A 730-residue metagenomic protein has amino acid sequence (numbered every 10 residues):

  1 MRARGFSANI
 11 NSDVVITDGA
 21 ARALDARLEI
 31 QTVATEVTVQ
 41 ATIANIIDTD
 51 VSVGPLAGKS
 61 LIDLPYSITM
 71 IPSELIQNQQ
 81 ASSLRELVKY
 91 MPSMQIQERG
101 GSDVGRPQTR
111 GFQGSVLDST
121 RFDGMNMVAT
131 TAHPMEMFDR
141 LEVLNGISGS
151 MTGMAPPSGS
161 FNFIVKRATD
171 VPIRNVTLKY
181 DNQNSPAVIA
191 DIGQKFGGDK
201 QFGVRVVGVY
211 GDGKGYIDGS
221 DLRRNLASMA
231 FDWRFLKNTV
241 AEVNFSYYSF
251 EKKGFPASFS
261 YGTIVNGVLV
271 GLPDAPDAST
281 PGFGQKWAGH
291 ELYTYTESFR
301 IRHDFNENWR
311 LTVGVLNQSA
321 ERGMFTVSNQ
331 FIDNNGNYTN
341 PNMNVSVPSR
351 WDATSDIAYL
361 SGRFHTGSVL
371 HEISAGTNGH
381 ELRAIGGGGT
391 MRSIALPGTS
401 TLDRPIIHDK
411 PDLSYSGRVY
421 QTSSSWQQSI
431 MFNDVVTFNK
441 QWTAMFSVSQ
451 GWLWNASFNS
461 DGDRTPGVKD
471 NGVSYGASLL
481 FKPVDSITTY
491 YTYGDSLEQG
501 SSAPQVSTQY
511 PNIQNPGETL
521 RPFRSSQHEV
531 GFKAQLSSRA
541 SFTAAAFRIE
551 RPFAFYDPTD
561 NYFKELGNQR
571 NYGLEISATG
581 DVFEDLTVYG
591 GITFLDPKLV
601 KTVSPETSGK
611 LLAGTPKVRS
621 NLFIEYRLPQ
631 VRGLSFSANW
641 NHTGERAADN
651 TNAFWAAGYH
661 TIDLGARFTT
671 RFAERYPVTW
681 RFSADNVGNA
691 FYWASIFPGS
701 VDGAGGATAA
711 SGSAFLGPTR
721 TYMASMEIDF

Functional and structural regions predicted by a protein language model:
M1-T42: Periplasm-facing N-terminal accessory domains of Gram-negative outer-membrane beta-barrel systems
V37-V171, V530: Acidic, small-polar-rich N-terminal luminal/periplasmic segments of exported/outer-membrane proteins
M137-D139, S150-A227, F235-T239, Y295 (+2 more regions): Outer-membrane beta-barrel translocator/receptor signature
G211-G215, S228-R234, N238-D304, S319-W351 (+3 more regions): Acidic/polar loop-and-plug regions of large Gram-negative outer-membrane beta-barrel proteins
D232-R234, W351, S368-L382, Q421-R551 (+1 more regions): Structural signature of Gram-negative outer-membrane beta-barrels, strongest in the C-terminal barrel of TonB-dependent
R302-L316, A320-T326, K482-D485, T489-Y490 (+3 more regions): Membrane-embedded beta-barrel scaffold of Gram-negative outer-membrane proteins
N439-Q441, S541, A545-E550, K564-D649: Gram-negative outer-membrane beta-barrel transporters
N641-A648, F668-F730: C-terminal beta-signal and adjacent terminal beta-strands/loops of Gram-negative outer-membrane beta-barrel proteins
